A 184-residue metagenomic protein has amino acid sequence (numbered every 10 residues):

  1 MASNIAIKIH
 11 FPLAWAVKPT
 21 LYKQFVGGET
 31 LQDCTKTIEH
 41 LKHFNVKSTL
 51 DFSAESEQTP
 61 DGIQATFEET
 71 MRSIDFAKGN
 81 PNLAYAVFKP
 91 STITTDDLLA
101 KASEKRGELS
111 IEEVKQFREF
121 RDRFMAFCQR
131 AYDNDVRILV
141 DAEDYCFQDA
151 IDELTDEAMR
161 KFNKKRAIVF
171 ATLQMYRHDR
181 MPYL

Functional and structural regions predicted by a protein language model:
M1-L184: Positively charged, amphipathic and often flexible ligand-engagement surfaces
